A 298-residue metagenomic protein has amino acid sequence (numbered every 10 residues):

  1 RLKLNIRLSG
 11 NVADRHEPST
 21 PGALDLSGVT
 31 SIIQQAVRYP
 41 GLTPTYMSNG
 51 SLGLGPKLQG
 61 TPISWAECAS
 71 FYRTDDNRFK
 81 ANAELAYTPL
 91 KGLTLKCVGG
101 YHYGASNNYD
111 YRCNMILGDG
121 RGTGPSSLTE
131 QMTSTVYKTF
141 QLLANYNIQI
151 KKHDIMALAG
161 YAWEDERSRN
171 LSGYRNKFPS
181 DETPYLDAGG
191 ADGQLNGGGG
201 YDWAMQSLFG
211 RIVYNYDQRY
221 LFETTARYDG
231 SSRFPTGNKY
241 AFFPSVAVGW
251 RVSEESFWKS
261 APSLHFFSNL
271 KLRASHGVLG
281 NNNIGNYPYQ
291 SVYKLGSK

Functional and structural regions predicted by a protein language model:
L2-R78, K96-Q206, R233, E254-K298: Surface-exposed loop/interface segments of Gram-negative outer-membrane beta-barrel transport/assembly proteins
A81-A83, L142-A144, A157, G210 (+2 more regions): Membrane-embedded beta-strands of outer-membrane beta-barrel proteins, especially the hydrophobic/small aromatic
L85-Y87, Y146-I148, Y214-Y216, T224 (+2 more regions): Residue-level signature of outer-membrane beta-barrel architecture
Q206-Y216: Structured alpha-helical segments in the cores of large, soluble enzyme domains
F222-S231, A274: Transmembrane beta-strand segments that form the barrel wall of outer-membrane beta-barrel proteins
S232-N238: Solvent-exposed loop/turn segments connecting transmembrane beta-strands in outer-membrane beta-barrel proteins
G237, F243-S245: Outer-membrane beta-barrel domain signature, especially the mid-to-C-terminal portions of large Gram-negative OMP
